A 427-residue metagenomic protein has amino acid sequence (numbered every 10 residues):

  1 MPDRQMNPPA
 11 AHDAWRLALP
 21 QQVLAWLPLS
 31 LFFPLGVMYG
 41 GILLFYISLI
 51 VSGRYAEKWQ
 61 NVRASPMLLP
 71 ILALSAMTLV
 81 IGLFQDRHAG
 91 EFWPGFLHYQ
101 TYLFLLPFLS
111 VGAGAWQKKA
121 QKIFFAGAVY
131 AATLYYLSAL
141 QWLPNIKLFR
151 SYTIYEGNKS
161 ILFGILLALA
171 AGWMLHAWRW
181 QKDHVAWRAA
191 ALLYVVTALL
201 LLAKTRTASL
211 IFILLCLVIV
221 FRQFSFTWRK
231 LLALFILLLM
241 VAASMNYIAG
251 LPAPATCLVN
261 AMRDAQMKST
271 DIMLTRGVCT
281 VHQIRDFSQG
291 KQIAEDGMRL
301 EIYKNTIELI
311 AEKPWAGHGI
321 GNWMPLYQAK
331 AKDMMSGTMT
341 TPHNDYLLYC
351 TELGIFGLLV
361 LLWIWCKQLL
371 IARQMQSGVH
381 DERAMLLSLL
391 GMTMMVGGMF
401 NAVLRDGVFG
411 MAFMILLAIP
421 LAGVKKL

Functional and structural regions predicted by a protein language model:
M1-E91, A115-K118, K122, A177-W187 (+3 more regions): Transmembrane signal-anchor hairpin modules in multi-pass inner-membrane enzymes, especially those that act on
P2-A18, Q374-M385, A402, I415-L427: A juxtamembrane structural motif centered on a specific transmembrane helix
L44-I50, C216, I364, L386-M399 (+1 more regions): Transmembrane alpha-helices of multi-pass inner-membrane enzymes
Y55, K230, A331-D333, E352-M392: Hydrophobic transmembrane alpha-helices and their immediate junctions
M67-A76, H88-G112, K119-I123, A128 (+2 more regions): Aromatic-anchored transmembrane helix interface
W116-L148, G157-A249, K367, I371-R373 (+2 more regions): Alpha-helical transmembrane segments of multi-pass inner-membrane proteins
Q223-G290, K304-E312, I320: A membrane-periplasm/extracellular boundary helix in multi-pass inner-membrane enzymes that assemble envelope glycans
S288-L353: Long extracytoplasmic/lumenal interhelical loops at the membrane interface of multi-pass membrane proteins
